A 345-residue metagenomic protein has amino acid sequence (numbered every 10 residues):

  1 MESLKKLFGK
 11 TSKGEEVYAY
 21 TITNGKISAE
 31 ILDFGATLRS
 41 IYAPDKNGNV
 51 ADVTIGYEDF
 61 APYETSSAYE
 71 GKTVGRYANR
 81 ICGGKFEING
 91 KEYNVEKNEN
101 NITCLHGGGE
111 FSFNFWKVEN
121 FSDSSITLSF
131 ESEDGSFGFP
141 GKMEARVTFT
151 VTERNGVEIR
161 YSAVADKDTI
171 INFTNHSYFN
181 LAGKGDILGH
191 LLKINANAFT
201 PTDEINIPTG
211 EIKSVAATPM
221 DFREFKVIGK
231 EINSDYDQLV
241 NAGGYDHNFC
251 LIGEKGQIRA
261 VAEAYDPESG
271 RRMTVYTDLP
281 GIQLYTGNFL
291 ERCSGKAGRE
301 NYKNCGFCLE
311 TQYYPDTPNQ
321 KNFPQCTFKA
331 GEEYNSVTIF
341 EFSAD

Functional and structural regions predicted by a protein language model:
M1-D345: An exposed, glycine/acidic-rich loop-and-rim segment of catalytic or binding clefts
